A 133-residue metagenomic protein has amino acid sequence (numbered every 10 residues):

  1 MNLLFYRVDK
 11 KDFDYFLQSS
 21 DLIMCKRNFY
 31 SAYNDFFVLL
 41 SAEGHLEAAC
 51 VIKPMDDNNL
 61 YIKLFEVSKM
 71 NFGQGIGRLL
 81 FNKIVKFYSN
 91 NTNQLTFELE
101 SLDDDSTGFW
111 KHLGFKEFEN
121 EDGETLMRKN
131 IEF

Functional and structural regions predicted by a protein language model:
M1-K11, E132-F133: Conserved N-terminal entry element of GNAT/NAT acetyltransferase domains
K11, Y15, D57, D104-D105: Short alpha-helical
D14-A42, L46, V51: Active-site rim helix/loop that mediates acceptor-substrate recognition in acyltransferases
H45-K53, N59-E66: Conserved beta-strand in the GNAT
V67, G73-K86, H112: Conserved acetyl-CoA-binding loop-helix of GNAT-fold acetyltransferases
G77, F81, D104-S106, G123-R128: Short glycine/proline-centered loop/turn elements that form peptide/ligand docking sites
F97-K111: Conserved beta-strand-loop-alpha-helix junction that forms the acyl-donor binding cleft
K111-N120: Conserved acetyl-CoA-binding loop of GNAT-fold acetyltransferases
